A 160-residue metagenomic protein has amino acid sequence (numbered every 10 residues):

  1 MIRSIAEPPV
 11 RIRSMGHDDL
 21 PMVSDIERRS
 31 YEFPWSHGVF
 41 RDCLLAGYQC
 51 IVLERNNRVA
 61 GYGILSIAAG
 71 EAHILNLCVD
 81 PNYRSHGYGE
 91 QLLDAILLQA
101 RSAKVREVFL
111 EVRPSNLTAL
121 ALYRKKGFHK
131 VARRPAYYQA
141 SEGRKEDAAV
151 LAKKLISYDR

Functional and structural regions predicted by a protein language model:
I2-A6, A140-G143: Short helix-coil transition/hinge motifs at the ends and kinks of transmembrane helices, capturing the brief
R3-E7, R11-H86, E90-Q99, A103 (+1 more regions): Acetyl-CoA-dependent GNAT
Y48-C50, K145-V150: Short hydrophobic/aromatic beta-strand or adjacent loop that forms the aromatic wall/cage of a ligand/substrate-binding
V79, R113-P114: Short amphipathic helical patch at the helix-1/turn junction of helix-turn-helix
L93, N116-A119, A136-E142: Short glycine/proline-centered loop/turn elements that form peptide/ligand docking sites
F109-E111, R124, H129-D147: Conserved catalytic-core motifs of GNAT/GCN5-like acyltransferases
